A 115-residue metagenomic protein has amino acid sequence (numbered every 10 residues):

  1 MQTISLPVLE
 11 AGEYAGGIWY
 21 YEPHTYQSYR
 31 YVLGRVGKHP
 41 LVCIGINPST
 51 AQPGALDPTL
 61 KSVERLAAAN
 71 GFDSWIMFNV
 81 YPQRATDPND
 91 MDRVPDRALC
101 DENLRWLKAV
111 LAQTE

Functional and structural regions predicted by a protein language model:
M1-D57: Active-site and ligand/interface coordination hotspots across diverse enzymes and nucleic-acid-associated assemblies
Q2-T3, A85, N89-E115: Glycine/proline-rich loop-helix segments at beta-alpha junctions forming the active-site rim of enzyme cores
Q27, D57-E64, R97-W106: Short acidic (Asp/Glu) patches
R30-V36, P58-W75: Short amphipathic alpha-helices and their capping/turn segments at secondary-structure boundaries
R35, P48, P82-Q83, R93: Generic structural "secondary-structure junction" signal
N47, N79, E115: Glycine-rich anion-binding loop/nest that anchors nucleotide
D73-N89: Short connector loops at secondary-structure junctions
